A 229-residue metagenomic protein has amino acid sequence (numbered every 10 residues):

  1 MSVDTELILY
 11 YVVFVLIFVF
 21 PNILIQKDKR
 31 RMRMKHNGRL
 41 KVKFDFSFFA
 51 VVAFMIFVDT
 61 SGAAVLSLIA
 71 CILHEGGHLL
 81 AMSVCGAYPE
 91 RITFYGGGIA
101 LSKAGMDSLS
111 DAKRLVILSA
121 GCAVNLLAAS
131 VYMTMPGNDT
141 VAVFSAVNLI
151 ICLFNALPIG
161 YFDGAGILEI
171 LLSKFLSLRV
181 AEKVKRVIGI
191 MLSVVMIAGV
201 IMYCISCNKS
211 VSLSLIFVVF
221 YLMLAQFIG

Functional and structural regions predicted by a protein language model:
S2-G229: Hydrophobic transmembrane alpha-helices and their immediate loop junctions in multi-pass integral membrane proteins
